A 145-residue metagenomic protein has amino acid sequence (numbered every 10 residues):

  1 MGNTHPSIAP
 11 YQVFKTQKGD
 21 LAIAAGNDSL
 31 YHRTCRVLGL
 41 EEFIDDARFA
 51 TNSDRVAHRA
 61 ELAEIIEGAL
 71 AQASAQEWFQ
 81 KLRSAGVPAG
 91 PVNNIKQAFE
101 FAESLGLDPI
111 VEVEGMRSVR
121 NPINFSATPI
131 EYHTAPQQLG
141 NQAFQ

Functional and structural regions predicted by a protein language model:
M1-Q145: Acyl-CoA thioester-binding alpha/beta core of soluble enzymes
